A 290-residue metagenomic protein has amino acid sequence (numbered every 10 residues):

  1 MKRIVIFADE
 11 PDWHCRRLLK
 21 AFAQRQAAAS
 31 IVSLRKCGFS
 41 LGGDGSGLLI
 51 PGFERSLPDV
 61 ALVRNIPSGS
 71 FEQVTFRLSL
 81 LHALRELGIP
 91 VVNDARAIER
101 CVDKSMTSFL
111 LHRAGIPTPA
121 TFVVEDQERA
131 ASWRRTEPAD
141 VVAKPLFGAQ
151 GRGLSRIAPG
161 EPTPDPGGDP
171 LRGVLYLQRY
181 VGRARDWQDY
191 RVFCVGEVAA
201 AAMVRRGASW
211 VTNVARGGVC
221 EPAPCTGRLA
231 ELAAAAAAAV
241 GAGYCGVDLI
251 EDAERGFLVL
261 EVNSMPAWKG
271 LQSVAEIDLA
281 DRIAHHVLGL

Functional and structural regions predicted by a protein language model:
M1-V5: Extreme N-terminal starter segment of soluble prokaryotic enzymes
D9-A120: Conserved N-proximal alpha/beta basic substrate-recognition cap immediately N-terminal to, or forming the N-lobe
L62-R64, V142, Y176: Structural motif
A114-P138: Rossmann-like NAD(P)H-binding beta-loop-alpha module
V141, A200-A201, C245, L258-E261: Protein kinase-like catalytic core scaffold
Q150-A237: Phosphate-binding site of ATP-dependent enzymes
W210-V259, A280-L290: A long amphipathic alpha-helix within ATP-dependent nucleotide-binding catalytic cores
N263-A275: Glycine-rich phosphate/pyrophosphate-binding beta-alpha loops
